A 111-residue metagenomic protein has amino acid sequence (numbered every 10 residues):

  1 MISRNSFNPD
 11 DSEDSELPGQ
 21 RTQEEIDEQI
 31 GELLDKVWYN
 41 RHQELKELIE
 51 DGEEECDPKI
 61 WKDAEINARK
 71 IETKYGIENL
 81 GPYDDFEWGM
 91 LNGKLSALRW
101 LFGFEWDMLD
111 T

Functional and structural regions predicted by a protein language model:
M1-T111: Extended, charge-rich alpha-helical interface modules
